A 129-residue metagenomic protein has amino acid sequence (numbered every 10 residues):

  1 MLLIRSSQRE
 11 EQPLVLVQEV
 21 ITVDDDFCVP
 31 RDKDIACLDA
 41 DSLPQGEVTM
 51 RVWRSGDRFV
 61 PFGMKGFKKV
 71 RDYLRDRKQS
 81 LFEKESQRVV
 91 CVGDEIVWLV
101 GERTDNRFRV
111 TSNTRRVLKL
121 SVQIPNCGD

Functional and structural regions predicted by a protein language model:
M1-D129: AMP-forming adenylation/ATP pyrophosphatase catalytic core
